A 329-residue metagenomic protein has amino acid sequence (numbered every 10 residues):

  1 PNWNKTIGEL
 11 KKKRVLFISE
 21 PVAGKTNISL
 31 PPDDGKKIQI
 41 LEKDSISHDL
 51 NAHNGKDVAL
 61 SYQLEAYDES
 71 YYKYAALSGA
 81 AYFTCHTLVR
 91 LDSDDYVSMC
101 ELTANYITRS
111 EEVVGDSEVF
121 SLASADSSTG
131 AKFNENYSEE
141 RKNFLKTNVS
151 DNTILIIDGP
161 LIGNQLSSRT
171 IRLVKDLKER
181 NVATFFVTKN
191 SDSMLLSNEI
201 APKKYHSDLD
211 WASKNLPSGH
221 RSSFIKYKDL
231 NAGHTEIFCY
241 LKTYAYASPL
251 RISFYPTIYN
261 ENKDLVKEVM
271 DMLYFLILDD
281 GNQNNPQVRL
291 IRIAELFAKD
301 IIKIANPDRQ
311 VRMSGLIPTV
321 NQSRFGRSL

Functional and structural regions predicted by a protein language model:
P1-D57, Y62, D116-L329: Long, contiguous domain-sized segments
Y62-Y72: Two-metal-ion RNase H-like nuclease active-site motif
Y72-D116: Acidic, metal-ligating active-site segments
